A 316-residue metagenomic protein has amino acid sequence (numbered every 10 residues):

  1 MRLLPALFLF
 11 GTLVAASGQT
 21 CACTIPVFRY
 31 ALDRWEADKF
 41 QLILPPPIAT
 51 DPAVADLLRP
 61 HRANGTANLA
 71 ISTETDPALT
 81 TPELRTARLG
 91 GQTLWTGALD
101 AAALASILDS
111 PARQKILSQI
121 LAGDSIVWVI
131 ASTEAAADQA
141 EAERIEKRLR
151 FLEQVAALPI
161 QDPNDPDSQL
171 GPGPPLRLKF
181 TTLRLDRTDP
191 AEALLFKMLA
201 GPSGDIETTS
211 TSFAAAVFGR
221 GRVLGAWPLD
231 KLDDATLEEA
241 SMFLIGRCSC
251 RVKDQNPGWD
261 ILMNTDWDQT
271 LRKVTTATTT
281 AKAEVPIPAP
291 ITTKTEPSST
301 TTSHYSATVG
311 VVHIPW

Functional and structural regions predicted by a protein language model:
P5-A16: Bacterial N-terminal signal peptides
Q19-W316: Non-globular targeting/processing and membrane-anchoring segments
